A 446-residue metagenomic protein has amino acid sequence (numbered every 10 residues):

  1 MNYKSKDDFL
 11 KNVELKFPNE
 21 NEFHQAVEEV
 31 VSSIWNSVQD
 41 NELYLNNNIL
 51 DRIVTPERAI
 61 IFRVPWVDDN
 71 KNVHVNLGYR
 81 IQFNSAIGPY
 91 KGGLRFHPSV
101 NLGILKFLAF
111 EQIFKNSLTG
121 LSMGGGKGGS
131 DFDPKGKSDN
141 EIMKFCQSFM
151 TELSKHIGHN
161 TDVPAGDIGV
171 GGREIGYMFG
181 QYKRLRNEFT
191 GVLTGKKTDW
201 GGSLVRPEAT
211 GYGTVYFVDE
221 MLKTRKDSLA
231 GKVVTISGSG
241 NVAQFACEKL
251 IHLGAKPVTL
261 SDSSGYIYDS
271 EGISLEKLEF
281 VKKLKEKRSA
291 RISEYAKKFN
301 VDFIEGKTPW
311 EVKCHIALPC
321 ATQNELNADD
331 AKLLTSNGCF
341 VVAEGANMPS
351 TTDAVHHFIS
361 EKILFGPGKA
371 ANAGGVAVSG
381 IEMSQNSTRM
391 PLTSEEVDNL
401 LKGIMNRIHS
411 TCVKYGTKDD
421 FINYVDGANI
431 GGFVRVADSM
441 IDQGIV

Functional and structural regions predicted by a protein language model:
N2-A26, M221, T335-V446: Adenosine-phosphate binding glycine-rich loop
L43-N72: Structured beta-strand/loop patches that form or line metal/cofactor-binding pockets in enzymes
F62-M123, K127, D131: Phosphate-interaction motifs
H97, N116-A230: Glycine/serine-rich phosphate-binding loop and adjoining beta1-alpha1 elements at the start of nucleotide-handling
T161-A165, E188-L193, I236, T259-D262 (+5 more regions): General beta-strand structural signal in soluble alpha/beta enzymes
K197, G202-K313: Glycine-rich phosphate/diphosphate-binding loop of Rossmann-like nucleotide-binding domains
G265-F365, A370: Rossmann-like adenosine-cofactor binding region
